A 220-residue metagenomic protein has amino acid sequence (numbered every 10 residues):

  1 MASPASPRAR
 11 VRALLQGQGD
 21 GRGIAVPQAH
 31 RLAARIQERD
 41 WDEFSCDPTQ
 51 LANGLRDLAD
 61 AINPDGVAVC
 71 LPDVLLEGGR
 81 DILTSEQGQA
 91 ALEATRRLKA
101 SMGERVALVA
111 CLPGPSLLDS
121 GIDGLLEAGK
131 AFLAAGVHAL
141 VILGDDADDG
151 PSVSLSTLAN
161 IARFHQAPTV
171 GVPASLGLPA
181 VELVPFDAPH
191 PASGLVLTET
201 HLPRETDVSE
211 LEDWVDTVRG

Functional and structural regions predicted by a protein language model:
M1-L75, L155-P168, H190-G220: N-terminal basic, low-complexity leaders that serve as flexible interaction/assembly modules and, when applicable, as
P27-A29, L71, A110-G114, G144 (+3 more regions): A cross-domain feature marking catalytic cores of carbohydrate-active enzymes and several ubiquitous metabolic/repair
Q37-L51, V109, L117-E127, V181-A188: Active-site mouth loops of central-metabolism enzymes
N53, L76-A135: Active-site-proximal, glycine-rich beta->alpha crossover segments in alpha/beta enzymes that shape flexible
G66-Q87, G136-S152: Glycine-rich, proline-tolerant flexible connector loops at the mouths of alpha/beta enzymes
A90-R96, D148-S156: Active-site-adjacent beta->alpha loops and helix N-cap segments on the catalytic face of soluble alpha/beta enzymes
M102-L108, N160-V181: Short beta-strand/loop segments at the ligand-binding rim of alpha/beta enzyme cores
S120-I142, A147, L155-N160, F164: Alpha/beta enzyme core
